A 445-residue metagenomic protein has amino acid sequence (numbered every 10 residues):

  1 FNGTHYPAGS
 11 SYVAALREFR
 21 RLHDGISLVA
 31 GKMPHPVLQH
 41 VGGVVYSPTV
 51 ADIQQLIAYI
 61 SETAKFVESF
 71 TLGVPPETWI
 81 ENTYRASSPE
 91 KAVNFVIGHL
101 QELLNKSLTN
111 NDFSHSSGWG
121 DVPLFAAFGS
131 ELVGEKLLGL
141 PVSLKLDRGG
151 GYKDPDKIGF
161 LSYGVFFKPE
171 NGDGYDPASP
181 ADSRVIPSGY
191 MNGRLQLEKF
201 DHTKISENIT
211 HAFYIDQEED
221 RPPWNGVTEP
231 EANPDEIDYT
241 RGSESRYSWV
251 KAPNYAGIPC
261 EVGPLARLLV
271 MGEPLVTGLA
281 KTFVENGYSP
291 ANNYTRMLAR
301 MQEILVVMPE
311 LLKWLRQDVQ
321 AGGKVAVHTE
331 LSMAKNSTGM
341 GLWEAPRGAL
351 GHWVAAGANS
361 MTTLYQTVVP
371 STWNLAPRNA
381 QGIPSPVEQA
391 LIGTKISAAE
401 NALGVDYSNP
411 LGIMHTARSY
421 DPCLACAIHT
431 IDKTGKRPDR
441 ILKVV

Functional and structural regions predicted by a protein language model:
F1-R347, N359, V369-V445: Active-site bordering "gate/hinge" segments that shape substrate access to catalytic or cofactor-binding pockets
H352-V354: Hydrophobic/aromatic beta-strand elements that line small-molecule binding cavities or substrate pockets in beta-rich
